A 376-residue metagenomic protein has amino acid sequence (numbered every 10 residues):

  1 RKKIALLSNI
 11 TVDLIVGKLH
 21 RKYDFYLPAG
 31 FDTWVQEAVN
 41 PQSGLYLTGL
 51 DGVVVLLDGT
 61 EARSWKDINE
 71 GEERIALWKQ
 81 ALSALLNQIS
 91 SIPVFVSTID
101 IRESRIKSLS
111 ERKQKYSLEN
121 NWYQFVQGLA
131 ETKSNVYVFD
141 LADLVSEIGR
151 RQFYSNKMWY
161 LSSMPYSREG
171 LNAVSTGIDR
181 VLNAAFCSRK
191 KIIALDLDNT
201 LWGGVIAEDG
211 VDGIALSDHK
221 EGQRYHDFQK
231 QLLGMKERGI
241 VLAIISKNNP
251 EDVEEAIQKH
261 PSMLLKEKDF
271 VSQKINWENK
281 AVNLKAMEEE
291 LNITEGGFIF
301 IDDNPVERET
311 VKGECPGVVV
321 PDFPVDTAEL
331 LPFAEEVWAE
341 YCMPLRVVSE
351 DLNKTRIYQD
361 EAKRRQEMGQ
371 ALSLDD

Functional and structural regions predicted by a protein language model:
R1, V145-I192, D326-D376: Flexible inter-domain linker/hinge segments
K2-G17, F31, L197-L201: Catalytic nucleophile-elbow at a beta strand-turn-alpha helix junction centered on a G-D-S/GDSL motif, marking
L6-L7, S97, I245, I301: Short hydrophobic segments within beta-strands
G17-K22, L27-R168, T176-K191: Alpha-helical cap/lid subdomain in secreted, periplasmic, or secretory-pathway luminal O-acyl-processing enzymes
F25-P28, L265, D269, V318-V325: Short hydrophobic/aromatic-enriched beta-strand-loop microsegments
N87-P93, G239-I240, P316-V318: A short helix->loop->beta-strand "cap" motif at the edges of active sites that frequently abuts
I192-A194, D198-V282, W338-D376: Alpha-helical substrate-recognition element adjacent to the catalytic core
E295-F333: Acidic, Mg2+-coordinating phosphoryl-transfer loop and its flanking beta/alpha structural elements, shared across
